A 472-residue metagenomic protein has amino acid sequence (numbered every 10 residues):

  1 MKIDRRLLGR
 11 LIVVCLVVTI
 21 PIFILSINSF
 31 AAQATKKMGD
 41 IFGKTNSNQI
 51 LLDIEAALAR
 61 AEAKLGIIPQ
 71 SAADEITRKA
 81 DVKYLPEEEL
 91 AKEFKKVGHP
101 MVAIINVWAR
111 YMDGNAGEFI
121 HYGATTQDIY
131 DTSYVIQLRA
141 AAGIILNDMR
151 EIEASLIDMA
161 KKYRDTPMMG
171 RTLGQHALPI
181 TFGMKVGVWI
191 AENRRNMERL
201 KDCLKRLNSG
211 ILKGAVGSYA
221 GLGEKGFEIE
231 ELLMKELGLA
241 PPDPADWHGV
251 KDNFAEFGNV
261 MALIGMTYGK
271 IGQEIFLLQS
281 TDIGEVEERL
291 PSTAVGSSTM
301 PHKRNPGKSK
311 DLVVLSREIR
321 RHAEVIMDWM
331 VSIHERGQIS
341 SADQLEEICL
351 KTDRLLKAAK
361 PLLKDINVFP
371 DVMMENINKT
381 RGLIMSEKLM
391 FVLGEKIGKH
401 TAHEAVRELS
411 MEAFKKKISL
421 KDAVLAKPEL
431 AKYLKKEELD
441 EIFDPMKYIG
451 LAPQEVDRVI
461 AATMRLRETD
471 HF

Functional and structural regions predicted by a protein language model:
I3-C15: Bacterial N-terminal signal peptides that target proteins for export
V13-I24: Bacterial N-terminal signal peptides
I27-K213, S218-Y219, G223-L232, E236 (+7 more regions): A helix-coil-helix interface module used to build multimeric assemblies and to scaffold catalytic/cofactor sites
G66, L312, T352, A402: Residue-level signal for inorganic ion chemistry
K161-G183, E285-K303, H334-S340, K364-I384: Glycine-rich cofactor-pocket loops
V250-E285, T293-C349: A conserved active-site cap/scaffold subdomain adjacent to cofactor or substrate pockets
E318-K399: Long, amphipathic alpha-helical stalk/connector segments used for oligomerization, subunit docking, or mechanical
D365-K427, A461, R465, T469-H471: C-terminal alpha-helical interaction appendages
